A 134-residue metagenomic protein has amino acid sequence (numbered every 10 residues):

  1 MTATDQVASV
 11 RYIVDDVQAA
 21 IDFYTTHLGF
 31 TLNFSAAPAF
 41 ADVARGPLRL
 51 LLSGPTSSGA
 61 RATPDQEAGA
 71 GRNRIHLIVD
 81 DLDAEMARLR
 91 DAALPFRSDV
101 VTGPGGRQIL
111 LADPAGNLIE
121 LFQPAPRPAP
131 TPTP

Functional and structural regions predicted by a protein language model:
M1-A8, T31-I78, M86-A112, Q123-P134: Vicinal oxygen chelate
A20, Y24-H27, L89, G116: Conserved active-site tyrosine of GNAT-family acetyltransferases
L118-L121: Short glycine-/small-residue motifs
